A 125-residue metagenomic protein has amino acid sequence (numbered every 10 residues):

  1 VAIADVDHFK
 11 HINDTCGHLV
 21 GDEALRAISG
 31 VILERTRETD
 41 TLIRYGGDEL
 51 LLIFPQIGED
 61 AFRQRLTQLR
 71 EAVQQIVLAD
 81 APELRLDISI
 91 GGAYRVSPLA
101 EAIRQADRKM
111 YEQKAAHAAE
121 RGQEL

Functional and structural regions predicted by a protein language model:
V1, L50, I88-G92: A structural signal for short, well-ordered beta-strand segments
A4: Active-site flanking residues adjacent to catalytic metal/cofactor-binding acidic residues
D7-E34, I43-G47, L51-P55, E59-T67 (+2 more regions): Conserved long alpha-helical elements within nucleotide-processing catalytic cores of c-di-GMP signaling and class III
N13-C16, D80, H117: Leucine-rich amphipathic alpha-helices with coiled-coil/heptad-repeat character
H18, R63-R70, A93-L125: Catalytic-core segments of nucleotide cyclases and related cyclic-nucleotide turnover enzymes
R37: Short conserved AdoMet
R44, V73-G91, E120-Q123: Catalytic core regions of nucleotide second-messenger enzymes
